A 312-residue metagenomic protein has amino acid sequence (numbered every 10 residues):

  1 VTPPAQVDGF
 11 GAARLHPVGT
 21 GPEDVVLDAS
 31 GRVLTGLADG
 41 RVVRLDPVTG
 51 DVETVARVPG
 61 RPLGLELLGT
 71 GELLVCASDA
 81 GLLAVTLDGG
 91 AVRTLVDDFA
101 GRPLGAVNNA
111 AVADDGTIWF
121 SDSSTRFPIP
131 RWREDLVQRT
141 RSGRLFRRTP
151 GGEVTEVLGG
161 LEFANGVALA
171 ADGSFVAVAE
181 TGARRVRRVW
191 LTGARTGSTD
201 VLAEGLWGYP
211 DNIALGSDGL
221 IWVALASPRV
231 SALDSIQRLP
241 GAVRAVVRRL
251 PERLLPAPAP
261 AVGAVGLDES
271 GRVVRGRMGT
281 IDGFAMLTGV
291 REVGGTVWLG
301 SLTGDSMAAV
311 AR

Functional and structural regions predicted by a protein language model:
V1-R312: Sequence-structural signature of mature extracellular/luminal beta-sheet repeat domains, prominently beta-propellers
